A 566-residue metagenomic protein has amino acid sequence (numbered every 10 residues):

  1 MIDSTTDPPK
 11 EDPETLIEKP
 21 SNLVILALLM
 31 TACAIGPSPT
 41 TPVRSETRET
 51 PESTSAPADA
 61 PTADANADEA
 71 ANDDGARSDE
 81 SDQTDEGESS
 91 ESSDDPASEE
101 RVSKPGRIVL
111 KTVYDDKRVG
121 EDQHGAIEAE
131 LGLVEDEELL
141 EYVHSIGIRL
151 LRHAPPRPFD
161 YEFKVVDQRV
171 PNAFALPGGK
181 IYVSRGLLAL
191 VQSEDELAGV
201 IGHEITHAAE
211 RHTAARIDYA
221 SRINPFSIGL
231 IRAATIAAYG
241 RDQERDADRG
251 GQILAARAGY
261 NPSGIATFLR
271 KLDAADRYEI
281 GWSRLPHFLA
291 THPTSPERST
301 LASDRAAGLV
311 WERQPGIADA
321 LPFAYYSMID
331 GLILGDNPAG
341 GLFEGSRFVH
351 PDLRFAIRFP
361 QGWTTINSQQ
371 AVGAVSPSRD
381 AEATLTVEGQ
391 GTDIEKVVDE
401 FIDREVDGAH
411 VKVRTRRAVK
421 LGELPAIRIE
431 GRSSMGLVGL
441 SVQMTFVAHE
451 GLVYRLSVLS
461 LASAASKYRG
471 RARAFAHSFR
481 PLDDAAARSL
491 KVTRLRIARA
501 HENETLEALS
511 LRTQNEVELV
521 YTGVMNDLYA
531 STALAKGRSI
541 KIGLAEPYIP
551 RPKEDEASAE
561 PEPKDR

Functional and structural regions predicted by a protein language model:
M1-T5, E11-T47: Sec-dependent N-terminal signal peptides
N22, A34-H350, A356-F359, T364 (+4 more regions): A Zn2+-metalloprotease active-site environment signal
R118, R358, H501, Y529 (+1 more regions): Residue-level recognition of short, solvent-exposed, well-ordered loop/turn junctions that link secondary-structure
A198, L309, W363-T365, L456-T493: Surface-exposed amphipathic alpha-helical segments
T384-T386, Q443, L452-A462: Short, well-ordered beta-strand elements
I402-G451: Signature of long, low-cysteine stretches enriched in small and polar/charged residues
A485-E516, D565: Primarily a LysM-type cell-wall glycan-binding module
L519-E562: Extracellular LysM carbohydrate-binding repeats and other cell-envelope/extracellular binding modules
